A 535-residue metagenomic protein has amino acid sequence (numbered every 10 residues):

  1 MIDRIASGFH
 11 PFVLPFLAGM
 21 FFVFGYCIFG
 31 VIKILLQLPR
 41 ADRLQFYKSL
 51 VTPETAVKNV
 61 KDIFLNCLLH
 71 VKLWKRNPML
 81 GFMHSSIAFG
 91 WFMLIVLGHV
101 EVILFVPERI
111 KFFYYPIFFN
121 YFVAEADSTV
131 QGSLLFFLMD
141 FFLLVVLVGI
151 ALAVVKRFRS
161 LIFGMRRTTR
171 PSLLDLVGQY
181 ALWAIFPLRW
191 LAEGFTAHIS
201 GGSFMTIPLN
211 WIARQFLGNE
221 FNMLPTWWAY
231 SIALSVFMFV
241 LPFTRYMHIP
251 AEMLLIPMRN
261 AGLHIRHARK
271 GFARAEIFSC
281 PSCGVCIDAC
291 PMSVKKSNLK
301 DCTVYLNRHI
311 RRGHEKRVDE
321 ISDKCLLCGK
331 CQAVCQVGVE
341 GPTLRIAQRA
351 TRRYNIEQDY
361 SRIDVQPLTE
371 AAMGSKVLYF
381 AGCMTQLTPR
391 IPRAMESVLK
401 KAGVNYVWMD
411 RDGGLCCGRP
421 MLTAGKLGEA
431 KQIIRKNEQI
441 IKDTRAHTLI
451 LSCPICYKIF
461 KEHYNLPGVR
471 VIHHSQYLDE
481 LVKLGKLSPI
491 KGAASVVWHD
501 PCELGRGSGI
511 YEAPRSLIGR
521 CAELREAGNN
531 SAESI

Functional and structural regions predicted by a protein language model:
M1-G271, I287, R349-R352: Membrane-embedded alpha-helical bundles of multi-pass integral membrane proteins
I95, I103, G194, S200-G201 (+9 more regions): Flexible loop/turn segments at secondary-structure boundaries
L97, A184-P187, A213-L217, R266-A268 (+3 more regions): Iron-sulfur cluster-binding electron-transfer modules in prokaryotic oxidoreductases
N219-F221, G271-A275, R308-E320, L481-V482: Active-site-adjacent structural elements in folded domains
I249-F272, S297-K316, R393, P514-G519: Short, charged low-complexity linear segments at domain edges
M258, S293-D323, G338-I363: Non-heme iron-sulfur electron-transfer modules
A273-V294, R317-V339, P501-E503: Cysteine-centered iron-sulfur cluster-binding motifs in ferredoxin-type domains/subunits of redox enzymes
